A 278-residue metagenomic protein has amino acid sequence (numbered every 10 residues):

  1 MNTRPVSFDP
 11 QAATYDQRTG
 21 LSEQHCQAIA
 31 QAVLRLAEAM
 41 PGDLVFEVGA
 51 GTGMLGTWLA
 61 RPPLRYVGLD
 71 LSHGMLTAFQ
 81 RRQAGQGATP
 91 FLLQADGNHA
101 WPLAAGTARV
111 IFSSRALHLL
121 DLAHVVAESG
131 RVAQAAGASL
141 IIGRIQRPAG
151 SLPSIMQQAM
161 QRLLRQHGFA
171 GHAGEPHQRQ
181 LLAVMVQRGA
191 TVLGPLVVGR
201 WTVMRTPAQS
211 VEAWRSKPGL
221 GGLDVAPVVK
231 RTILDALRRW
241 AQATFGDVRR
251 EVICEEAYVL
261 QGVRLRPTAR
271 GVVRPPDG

Functional and structural regions predicted by a protein language model:
M1-M40: Conserved class I S-adenosyl-L-methionine
L44-F46, T52-A100: Class I SAM-dependent methyltransferase SAM/SAH-binding core
T52, G189-G278: Conserved Class I S-adenosyl-L-methionine
F112: A conserved beta-strand element that flanks and buttresses the S-adenosyl-L-methionine
H118-L119: A short His-aromatic
A123-A136: A short glycine-rich, Lys/Arg-flanked "PGG" loop and its adjoining helix->strand segment in the class I
S139-H172: Conserved class I S-adenosyl-L-methionine
A173-G189: Short alpha-helix
